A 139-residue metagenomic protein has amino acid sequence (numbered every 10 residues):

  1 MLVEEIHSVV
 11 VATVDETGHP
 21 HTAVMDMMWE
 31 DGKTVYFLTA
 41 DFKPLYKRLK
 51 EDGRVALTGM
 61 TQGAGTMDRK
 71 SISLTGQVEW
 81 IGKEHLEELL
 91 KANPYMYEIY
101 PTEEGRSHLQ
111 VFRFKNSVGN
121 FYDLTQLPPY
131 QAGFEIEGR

Functional and structural regions predicted by a protein language model:
M1-E16, V55-G59: A short, Trp-centered hydrophobic/proline-enriched beta-strand micro-motif
E4-I6, T22, E30-G32, K50-R54 (+3 more regions): Short connector loops at helix/strand junctions that flank enzyme active sites, especially segments positioning acidic
T13-D15, G59-Q62, P101-S107: A short, aromatic/hydrophobic, helix- or strand-capping loop or linear motif that either lines the entrance/gate
M28-T66: A short mixed-secondary-structure module that forms the rim of ligand-binding clefts
K70-R139: Charged, gly/pro-rich active-site loop segments
